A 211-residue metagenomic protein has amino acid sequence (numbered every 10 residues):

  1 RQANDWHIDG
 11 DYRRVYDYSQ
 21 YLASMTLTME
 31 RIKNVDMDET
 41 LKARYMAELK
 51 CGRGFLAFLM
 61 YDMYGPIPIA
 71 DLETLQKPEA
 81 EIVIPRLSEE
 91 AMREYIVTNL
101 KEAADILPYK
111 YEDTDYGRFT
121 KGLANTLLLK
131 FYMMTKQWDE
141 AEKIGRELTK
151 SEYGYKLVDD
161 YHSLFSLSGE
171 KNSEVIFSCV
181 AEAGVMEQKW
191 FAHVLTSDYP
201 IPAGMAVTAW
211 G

Functional and structural regions predicted by a protein language model:
R1, K101-E102, R118-G211: An aromatic- and glycine-enriched ligand-binding surface/loop that stacks and positions planar moieties
R1, M25, A70-Q76, Y116: Short hydrophobic/aromatic-rich motifs at helix boundaries and adjacent loops
R1-Y64, I84-E94, K101-D113: Conserved, well-structured interaction surfaces
H7, A70, S178: Residue-level detector of conserved, well-ordered beta-strand and adjacent loop positions that form binding/recognition
Y61-E73, W138-G145: Short, well-structured active-site flanking segments
Y64, E79, E152, K156: Residue-level signal for pocket-adjacent positions within structured domains
P66-E73, A104-D115, Y155-H162: Glycine- and aromatic-rich loop/turn segments at beta-sheet edges
P66-E90: Short coil/linker segments at helix-helix boundaries
